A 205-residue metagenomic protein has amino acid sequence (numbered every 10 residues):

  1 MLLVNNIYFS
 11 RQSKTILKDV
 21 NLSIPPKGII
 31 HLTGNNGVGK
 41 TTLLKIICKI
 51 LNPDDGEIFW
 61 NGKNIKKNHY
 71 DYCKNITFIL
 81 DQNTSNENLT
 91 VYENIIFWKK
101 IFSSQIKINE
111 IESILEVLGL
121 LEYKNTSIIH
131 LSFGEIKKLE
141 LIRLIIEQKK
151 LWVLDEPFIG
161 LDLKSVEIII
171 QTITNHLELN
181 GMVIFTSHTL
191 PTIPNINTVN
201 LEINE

Functional and structural regions predicted by a protein language model:
L2-V4, L17-D19, L161: Conserved structural motif at the start of ABC-family nucleotide-binding domains
T33-N35: The feature captures the beta-strand-to-loop junction immediately N-terminal to the Walker
C48: Helix-to-loop junction immediately C-terminal to a conserved catalytic motif
G56-K67, D71-Y72: Conserved ABC transporter NBD signature motif
Q82, E87-S103: Q-loop/switch helix immediately C-terminal to the Walker
I96, I108-Y123: Conserved ABC ATPase "signature" region
S127-G134: Conserved ABC ATPase signature
W152-E156, L161: Catalytic Walker B motif of ABC-type/P-loop ATPase nucleotide-binding domains
